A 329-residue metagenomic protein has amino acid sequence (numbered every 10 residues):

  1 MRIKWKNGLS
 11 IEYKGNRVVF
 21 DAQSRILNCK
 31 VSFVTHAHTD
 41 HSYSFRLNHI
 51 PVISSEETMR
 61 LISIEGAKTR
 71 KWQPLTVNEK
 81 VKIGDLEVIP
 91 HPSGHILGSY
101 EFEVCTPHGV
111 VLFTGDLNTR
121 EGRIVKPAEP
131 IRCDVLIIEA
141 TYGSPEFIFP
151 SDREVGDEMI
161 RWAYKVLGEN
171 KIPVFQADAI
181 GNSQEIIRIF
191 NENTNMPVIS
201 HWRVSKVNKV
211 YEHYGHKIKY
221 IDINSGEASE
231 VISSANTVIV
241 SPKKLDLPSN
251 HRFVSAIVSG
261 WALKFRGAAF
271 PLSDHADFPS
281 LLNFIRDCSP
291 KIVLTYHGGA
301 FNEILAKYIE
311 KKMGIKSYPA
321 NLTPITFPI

Functional and structural regions predicted by a protein language model:
M1-L27, V31-F33, A37-V174, G181 (+1 more regions): His/Asp/Glu-rich metal-coordinating catalytic cores of metallo-dependent phosphodiesterases/hydrolases acting on
N7, G215, D222-I329: C-terminal regulatory/interaction regions
I50-R60, I137, M196-V207, V293-H297: Short internal beta-strands
V52-E56, R70-T76, T194-W202, M313-L322: Short hydrophobic/aromatic-enriched beta-strand-loop microsegments
I64-T69, I189-F190, V210-H216, E303-G314: Short, aromatic/basic amphipathic alpha-helical patches
H95-L97, Q176-E185, H297-E303: Gly/Ser/Thr-rich loops at beta-strand to alpha-helix junctions that form or flank small-molecule/cofactor-binding
C105, E129, R188-M196, Y308-I315: Short, surface-exposed basic-aromatic patches at helix termini and helix-loop junctions that form
D157-S234: Hard-cation-handling environments
